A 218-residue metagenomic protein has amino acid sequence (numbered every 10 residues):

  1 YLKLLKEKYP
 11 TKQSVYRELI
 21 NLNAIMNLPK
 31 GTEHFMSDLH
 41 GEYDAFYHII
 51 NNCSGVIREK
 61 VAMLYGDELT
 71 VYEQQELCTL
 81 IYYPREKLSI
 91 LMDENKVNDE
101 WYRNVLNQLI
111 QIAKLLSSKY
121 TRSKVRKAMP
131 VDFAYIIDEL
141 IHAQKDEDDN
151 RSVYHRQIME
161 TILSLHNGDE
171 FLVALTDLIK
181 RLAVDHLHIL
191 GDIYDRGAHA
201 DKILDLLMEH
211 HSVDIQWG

Functional and structural regions predicted by a protein language model:
Y1-G218: Feature recognizes metal-dependent phosphohydrolase scaffolds
